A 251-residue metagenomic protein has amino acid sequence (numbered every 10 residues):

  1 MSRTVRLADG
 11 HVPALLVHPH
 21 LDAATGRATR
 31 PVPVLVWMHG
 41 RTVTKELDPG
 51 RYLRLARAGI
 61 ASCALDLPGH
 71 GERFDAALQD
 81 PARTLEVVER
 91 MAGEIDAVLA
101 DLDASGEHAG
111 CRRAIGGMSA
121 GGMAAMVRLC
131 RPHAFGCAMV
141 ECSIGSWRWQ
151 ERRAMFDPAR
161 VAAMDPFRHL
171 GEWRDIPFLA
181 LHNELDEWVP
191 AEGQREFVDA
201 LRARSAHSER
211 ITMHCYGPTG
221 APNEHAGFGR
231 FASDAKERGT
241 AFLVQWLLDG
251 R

Functional and structural regions predicted by a protein language model:
M1-R30: N-terminal cap/lid segment of alpha/beta-hydrolase-fold proteins
H20-A58, S62: Short, surface-exposed "cap/lid" segments of acyl-processing enzymes
V43-T44, H70, S146, A221: Active-site loop signature of alpha/beta-hydrolase-fold enzymes
L55-A76: Conserved alpha/beta-hydrolase
A82-G106: Alpha/beta-hydrolase active-site loop
A97-P158: Primarily recognizes the serine-hydrolase "nucleophile elbow" in alpha/beta-hydrolase and SGNH/GDSL folds
R148-A206: The feature captures the conserved acid-bearing segment of alpha/beta-hydrolase catalytic domains
A206-R251: C-terminal catalytic histidine-bearing segment of alpha/beta-hydrolase fold enzymes
